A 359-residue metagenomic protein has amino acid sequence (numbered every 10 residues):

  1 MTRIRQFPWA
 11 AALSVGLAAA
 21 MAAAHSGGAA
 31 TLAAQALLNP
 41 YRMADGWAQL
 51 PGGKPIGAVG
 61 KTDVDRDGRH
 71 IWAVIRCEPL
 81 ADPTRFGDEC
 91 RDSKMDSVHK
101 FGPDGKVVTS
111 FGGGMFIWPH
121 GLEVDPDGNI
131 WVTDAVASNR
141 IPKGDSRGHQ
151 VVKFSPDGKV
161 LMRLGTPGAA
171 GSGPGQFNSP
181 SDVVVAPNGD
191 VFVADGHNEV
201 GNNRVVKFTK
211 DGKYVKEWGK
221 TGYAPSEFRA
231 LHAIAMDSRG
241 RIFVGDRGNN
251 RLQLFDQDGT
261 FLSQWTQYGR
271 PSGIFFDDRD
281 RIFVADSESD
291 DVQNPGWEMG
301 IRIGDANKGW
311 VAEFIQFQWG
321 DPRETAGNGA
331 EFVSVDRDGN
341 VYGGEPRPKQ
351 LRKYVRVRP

Functional and structural regions predicted by a protein language model:
M1-R5: N-terminal secretory signal peptides that target proteins for export/translocation
Q6-P8, A12, P174: Hydrophobic residues within membrane-embedded alpha helices
A10-A22: Bacterial N-terminal signal peptides
H25-P359: Eukaryotic scaffold repeat domains enriched in small/polar residues
